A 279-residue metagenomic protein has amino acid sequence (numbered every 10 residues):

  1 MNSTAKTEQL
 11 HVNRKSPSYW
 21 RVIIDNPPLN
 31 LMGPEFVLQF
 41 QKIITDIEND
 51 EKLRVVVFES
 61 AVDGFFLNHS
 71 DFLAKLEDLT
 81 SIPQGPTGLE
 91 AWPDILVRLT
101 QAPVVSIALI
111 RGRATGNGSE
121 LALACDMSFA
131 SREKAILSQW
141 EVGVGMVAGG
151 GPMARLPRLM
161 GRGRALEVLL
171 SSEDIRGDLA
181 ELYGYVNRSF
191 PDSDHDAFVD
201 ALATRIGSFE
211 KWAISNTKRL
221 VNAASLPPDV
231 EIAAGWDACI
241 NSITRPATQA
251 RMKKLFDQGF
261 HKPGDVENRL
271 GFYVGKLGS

Functional and structural regions predicted by a protein language model:
M1-E59, V97: Conserved CoA-thioester-binding segment of acyl-CoA-metabolizing enzymes
M1-P17, D63-F65, S172, R176-G177 (+3 more regions): C-terminal alpha-helix plus adjacent terminal tail
K15-S16, D25-P28, E59-H69, C125-S138 (+1 more regions): Short, charged helix-to-loop "capping" segments that act as catalytic/coupling loops
V22, F58, D71, L121-L123 (+3 more regions): Hydrophobic/aromatic residues within transmembrane alpha-helices of multi-pass small-molecule transporters
E35-Q39, A91, R98, F198 (+2 more regions): Charged catalytic carboxylate motif
K52, S60-I95, A114, G145: Glycine- (often His-adjacent) and acidic-residue-rich active-site loop that binds/positions the CoA thioester
V97-W212: Crotonase-fold acyl-CoA enzyme core
